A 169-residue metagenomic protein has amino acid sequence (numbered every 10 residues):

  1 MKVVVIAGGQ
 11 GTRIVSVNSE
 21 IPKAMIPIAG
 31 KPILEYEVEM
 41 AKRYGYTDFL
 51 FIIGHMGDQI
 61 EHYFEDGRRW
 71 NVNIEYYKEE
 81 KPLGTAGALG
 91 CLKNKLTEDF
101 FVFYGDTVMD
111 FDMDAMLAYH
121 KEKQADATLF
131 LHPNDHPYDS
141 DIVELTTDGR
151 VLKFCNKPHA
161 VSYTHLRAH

Functional and structural regions predicted by a protein language model:
M1-S19, Y44: N-terminal nucleotide-binding beta1-loop-alpha1 segment
K2-V5, P27, K31-Y104, V108-A115: Conserved N-terminal catalytic core of the sugar/cofactor nucleotidyltransferase
M25, V143-L145: A structural signal for short hydrophobic beta-strand segments in well-ordered beta-sheet cores
A88-L89, D139-V143: Adenylate-forming
D114-D135: Conserved donor-nucleotide/metal-binding helix-loop-beta segment in metal-dependent transferases, i.e., the alpha-helix
T147-Y163: Short, flexible, basic/aromatic active-site loop/helix in glycosyltransferases
T164-H169: Conserved small/polar residues in nucleotide/adenosyl-binding loops
